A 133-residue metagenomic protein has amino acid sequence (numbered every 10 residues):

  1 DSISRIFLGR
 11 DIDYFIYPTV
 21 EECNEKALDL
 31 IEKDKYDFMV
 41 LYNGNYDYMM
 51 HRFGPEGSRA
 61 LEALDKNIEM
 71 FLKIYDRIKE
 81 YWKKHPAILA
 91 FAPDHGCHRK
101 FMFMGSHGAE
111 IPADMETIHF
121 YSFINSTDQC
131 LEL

Functional and structural regions predicted by a protein language model:
D1-L133: Feature captures the catalytic ectodomains and active-site-proximal regions of enzymes that hydrolyze or transfer
